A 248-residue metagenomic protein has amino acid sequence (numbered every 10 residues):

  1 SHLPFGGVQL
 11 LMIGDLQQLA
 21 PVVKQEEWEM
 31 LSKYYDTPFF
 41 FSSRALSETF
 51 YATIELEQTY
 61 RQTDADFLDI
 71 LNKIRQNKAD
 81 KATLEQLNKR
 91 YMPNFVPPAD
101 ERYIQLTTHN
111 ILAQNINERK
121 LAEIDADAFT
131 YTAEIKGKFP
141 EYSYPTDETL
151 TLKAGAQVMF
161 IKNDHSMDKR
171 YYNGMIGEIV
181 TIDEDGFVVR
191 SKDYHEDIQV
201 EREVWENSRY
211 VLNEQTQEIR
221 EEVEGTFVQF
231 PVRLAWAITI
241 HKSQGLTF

Functional and structural regions predicted by a protein language model:
S1-F248: Conserved ATP-binding/catalytic motifs of P-loop helicase motor domains
